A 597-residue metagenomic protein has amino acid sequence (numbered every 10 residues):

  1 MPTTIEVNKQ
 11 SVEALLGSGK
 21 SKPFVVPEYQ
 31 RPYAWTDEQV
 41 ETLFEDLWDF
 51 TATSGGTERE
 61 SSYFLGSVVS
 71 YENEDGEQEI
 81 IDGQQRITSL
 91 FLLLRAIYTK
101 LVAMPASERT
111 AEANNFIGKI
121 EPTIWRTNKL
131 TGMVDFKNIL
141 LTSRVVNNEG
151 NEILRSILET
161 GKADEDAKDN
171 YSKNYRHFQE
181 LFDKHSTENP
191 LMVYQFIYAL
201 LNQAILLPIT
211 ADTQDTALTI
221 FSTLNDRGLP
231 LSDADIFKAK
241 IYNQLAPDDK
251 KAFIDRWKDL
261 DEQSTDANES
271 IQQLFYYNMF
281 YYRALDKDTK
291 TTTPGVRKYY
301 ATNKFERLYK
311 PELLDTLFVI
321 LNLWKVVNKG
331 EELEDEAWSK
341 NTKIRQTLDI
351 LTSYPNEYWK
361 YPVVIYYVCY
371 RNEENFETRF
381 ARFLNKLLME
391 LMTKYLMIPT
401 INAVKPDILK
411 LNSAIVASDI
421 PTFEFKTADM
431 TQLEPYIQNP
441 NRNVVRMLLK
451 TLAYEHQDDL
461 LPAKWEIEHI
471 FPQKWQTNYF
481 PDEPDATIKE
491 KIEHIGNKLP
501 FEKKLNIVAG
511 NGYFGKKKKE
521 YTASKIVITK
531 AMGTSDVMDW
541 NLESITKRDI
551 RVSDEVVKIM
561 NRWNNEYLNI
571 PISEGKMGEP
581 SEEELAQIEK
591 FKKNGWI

Functional and structural regions predicted by a protein language model:
P2-K287, N511-G512, K519-E520, S524-K525 (+4 more regions): Glycine- and hydrophobic-rich flexible loops that cap the catalytic core of alpha/beta enzyme folds
D49-G76, M397, I401-D539, M560: Betabetaalpha-Me/HNH-type nuclease active-site subdomain
E79-R86, F196-L201, I209-T216, S339-K340 (+5 more regions): Secondary-structure capping and boundary motifs in well-ordered enzyme cores
S172-T187, F196, L313-V327, L448-K450: Short, Φ-rich (hydrophobic/aromatic) sequence segments
H185-M192, L200-I205, N341-I350, D429-P435 (+2 more regions): Active-site-adjacent structural elements in folded domains
I205, D226, A234-F237, I241-R446: A cross-family structural signal marking well-folded subdomains
F221, V364-Y367, F380-L384, L388 (+3 more regions): Generic hydrophobic alpha-helical scaffold/packing signal
E374-M392, A417-F423, K519-I597: C-terminal, well-folded lobe of enzymatic/effector domains
